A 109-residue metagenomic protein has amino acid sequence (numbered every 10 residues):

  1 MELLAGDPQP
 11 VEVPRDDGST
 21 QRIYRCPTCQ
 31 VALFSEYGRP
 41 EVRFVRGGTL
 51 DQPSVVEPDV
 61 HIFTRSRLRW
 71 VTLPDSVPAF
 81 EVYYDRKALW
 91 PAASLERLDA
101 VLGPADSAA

Functional and structural regions predicted by a protein language model:
M1-A109: A short Gly-Trp-Pro
